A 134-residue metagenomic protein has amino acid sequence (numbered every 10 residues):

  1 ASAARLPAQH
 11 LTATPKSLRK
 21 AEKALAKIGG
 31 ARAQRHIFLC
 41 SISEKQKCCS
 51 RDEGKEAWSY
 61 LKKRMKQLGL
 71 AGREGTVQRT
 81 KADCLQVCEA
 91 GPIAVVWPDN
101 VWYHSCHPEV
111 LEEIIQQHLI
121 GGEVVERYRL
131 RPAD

Functional and structural regions predicted by a protein language model:
A1-Q9: N-terminal amphipathic/basic-hydrophobic helices that include classical n-h-c signal peptides and signal-anchor
H10-A24, G29-G30: N-terminal leader/targeting and pre-domain segments
T12-L18, R35-K81: Small-residue-enriched alpha-helical segments and adjacent helix-cap loops that form tight helix-helix packing
I28-A33, L85-V87: Short glycine/proline-enriched loop/turn "hinge" motifs that connect secondary-structure elements and lie
G29-A31, A71, V95: Solvent-exposed alpha-helices and their adjacent loops that cap or buttress functional pockets in soluble metabolic
E44-K66, A90-V110, Q117: Iron-sulfur (Fe-S) cluster-binding segments and ferredoxin-like electron-carrier domains, especially [2Fe-2S]
W102-D134: C-terminal binding/interaction regions
